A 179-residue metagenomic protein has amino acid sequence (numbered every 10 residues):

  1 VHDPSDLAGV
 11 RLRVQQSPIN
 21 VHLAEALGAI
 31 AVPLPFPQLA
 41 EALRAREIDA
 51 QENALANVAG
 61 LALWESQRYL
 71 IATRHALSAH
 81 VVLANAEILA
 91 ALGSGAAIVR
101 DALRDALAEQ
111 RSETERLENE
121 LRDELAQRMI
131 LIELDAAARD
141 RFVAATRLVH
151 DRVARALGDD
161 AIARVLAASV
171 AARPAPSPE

Functional and structural regions predicted by a protein language model:
V1-E179: N-terminal secretory/targeting leader peptides
